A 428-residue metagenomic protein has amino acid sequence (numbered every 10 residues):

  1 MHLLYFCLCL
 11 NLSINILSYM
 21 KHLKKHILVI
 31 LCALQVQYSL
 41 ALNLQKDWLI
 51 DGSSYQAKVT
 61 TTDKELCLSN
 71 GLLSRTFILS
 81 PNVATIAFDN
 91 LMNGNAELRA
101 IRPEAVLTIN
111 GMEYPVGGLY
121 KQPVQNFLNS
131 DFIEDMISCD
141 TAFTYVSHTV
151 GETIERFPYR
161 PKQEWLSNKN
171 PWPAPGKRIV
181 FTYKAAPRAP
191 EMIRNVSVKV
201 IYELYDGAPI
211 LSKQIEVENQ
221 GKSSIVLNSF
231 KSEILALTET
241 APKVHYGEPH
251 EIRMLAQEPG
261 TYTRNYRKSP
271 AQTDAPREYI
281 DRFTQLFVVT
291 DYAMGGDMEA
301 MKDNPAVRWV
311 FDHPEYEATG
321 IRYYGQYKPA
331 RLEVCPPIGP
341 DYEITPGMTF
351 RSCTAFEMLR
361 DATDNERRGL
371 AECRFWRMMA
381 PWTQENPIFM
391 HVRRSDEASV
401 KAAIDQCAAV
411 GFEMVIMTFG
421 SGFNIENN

Functional and structural regions predicted by a protein language model:
M1-L42: Bacterial Sec-dependent N-terminal signal peptides
L42-T60, K64-L68, L73, I86-Y323: Polysaccharide-binding surfaces and accessory modules of carbohydrate-active proteins
L66, Y145, W172, Y342-R360: Short Pro-Gly-centered flexible turn/kink motifs
L211, V226, R351, A408-E413: Short loop/turn motifs at secondary-structure junctions
Y327-C335: Short, structured beta-strand/loop micro-motifs enriched in basic residues and often containing a Trp
M358, T363-P381: Terminal connector regions
P387-N428: Aromatic-lined carbohydrate-binding/catalytic grooves of carbohydrate-active enzymes
